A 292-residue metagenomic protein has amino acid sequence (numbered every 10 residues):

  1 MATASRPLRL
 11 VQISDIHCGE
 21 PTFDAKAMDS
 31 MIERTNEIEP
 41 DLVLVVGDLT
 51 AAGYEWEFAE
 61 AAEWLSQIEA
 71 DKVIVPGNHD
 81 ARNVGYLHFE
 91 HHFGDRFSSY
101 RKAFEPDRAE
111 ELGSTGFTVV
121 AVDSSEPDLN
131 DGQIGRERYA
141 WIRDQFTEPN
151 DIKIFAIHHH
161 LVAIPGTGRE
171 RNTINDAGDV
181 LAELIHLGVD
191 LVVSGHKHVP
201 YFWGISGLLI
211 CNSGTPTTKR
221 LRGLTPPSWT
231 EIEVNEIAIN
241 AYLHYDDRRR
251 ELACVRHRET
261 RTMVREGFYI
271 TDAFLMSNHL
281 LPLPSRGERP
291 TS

Functional and structural regions predicted by a protein language model:
M1-Q67, V84, E105, T147-E148: N-terminal active-site segment of His-dependent metallophosphoesterases
A2-V11, A109-A121, E148-I152, I205-I210: Beta-strand-turn-beta hairpins that frame and shape the catalytic cleft of phosphate-ester-processing enzymes
Q12-S14, L42-D48, K72-N78, D123 (+3 more regions): Active-site neighborhood of phospho(di)ester-bond hydrolases with catalytic His/Asp-centered motifs
G19-T22, A51-W56, N78-L87, P127-N130 (+3 more regions): Active-site environment of divalent metal-dependent phosphoester hydrolases
A59-W141, E183-I185, E231: Extended active-site neighborhood of metal-dependent phosphoesterases/phosphodiesterases
P149-G166: Short acidic, glycine-rich surface-loop motifs adjacent to enzyme active sites
R169-A238: Conserved beta-sheet core of the metallophosphoesterase superfamily
N235-S292: A short C-terminal boundary segment appended to hydrolase-like catalytic domains
